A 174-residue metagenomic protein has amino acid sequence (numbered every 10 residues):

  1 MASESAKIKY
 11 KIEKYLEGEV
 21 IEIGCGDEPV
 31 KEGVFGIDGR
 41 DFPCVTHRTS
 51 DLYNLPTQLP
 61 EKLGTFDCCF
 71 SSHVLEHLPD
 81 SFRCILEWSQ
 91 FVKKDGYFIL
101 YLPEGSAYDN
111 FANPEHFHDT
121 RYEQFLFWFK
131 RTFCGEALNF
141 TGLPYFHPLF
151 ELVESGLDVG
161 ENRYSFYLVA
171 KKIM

Functional and structural regions predicted by a protein language model:
M1-E13: A short, well-structured juxtamembrane/interface segment
I8, Y15-Y108, L168-A170: Conserved SAM-binding loop
K14-Y15, P79-K93, Y97-M174: S-adenosyl-L-methionine-dependent methyltransferase catalytic module, highlighting the catalytic core
